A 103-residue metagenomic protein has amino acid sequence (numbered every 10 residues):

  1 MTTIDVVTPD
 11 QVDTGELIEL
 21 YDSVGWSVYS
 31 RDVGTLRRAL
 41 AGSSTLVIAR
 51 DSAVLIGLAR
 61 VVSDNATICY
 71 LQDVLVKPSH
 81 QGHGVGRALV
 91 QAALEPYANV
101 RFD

Functional and structural regions predicted by a protein language model:
M1-R31: Short amphipathic alpha-helix that is part of the acyltransferase structural core
G34, Q91: Active-site phosphate/pyrophosphate- and oxyanion-stabilizing loops and adjacent acidic/basic residues in soluble
R37-I48, R101-F102: A short helix-loop-beta-strand connector motif used in the catalytic cores of GNAT acetyltransferases and, in some
I48, V54-S63, Y70-L75: Conserved beta-strand in the GNAT
S63-L71, Q81, V100: A conserved beta-turn-beta hairpin within the catalytic core of GNAT-like acetyltransferases that forms part
H80, G84-L89: Conserved acetyl-CoA pyrophosphate-binding loop and the N-cap/start of the following alpha-helix in GNAT-like
V90, Y97-D103: Conserved GNAT acetyl-CoA-binding A-motif
